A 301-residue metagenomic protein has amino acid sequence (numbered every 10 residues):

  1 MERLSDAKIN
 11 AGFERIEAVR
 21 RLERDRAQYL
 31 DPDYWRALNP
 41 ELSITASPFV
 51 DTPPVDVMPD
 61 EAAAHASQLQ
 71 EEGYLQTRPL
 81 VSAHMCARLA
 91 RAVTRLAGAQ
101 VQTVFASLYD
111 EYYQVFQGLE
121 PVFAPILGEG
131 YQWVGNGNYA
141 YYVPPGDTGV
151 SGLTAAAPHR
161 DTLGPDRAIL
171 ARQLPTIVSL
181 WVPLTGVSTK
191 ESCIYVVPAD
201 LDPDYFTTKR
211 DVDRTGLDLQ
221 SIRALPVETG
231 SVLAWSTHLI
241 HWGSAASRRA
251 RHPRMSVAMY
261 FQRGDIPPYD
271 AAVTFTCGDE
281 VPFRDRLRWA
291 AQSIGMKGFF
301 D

Functional and structural regions predicted by a protein language model:
M1-Q70: Fe(II)/2-oxoglutarate
E2-L4, N10, R15, D51 (+1 more regions): Non-heme Fe(II)/2-oxoglutarate
T52-V55, Q76, D110: A detector of helix-start/N-cap boundary segments at the beginnings of structured domains
M58-A62, S82, Q292: Ser/Thr-centered flexible coil motifs
A63-E72, V81-T229, S247-R251, M259 (+1 more regions): Non-heme Fe(II) oxygenase catalytic core, chiefly the N-lobe of the double-stranded beta-helix
Q76-T77, G243: Phosphate-binding beta-loop-alpha motif at adenosine-nucleotide cofactor sites
T77, L180-V182, L233-W235: Short hydrophobic-aromatic micro-motifs
V227-H241: Conserved metal-binding segment of the jelly-roll/cupin
